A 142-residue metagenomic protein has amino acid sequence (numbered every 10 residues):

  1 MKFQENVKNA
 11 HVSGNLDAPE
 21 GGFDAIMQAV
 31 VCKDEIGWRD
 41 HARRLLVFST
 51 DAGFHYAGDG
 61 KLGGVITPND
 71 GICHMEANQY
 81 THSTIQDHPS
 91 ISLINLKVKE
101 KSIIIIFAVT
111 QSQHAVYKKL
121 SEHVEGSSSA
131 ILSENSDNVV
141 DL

Functional and structural regions predicted by a protein language model:
M1-L142: Divalent cation-coordinating acidic motifs and surrounding scaffolds that mediate Ca2+/Mg2+/Mn2+/Zn2+-dependent binding
